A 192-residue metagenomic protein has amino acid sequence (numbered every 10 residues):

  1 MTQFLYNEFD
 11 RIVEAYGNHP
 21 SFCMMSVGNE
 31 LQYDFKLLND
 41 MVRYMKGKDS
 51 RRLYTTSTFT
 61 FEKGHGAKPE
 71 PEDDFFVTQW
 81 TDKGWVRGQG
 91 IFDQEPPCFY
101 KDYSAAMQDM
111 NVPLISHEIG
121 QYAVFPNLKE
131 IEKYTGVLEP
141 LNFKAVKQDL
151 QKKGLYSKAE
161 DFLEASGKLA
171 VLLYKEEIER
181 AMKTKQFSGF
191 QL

Functional and structural regions predicted by a protein language model:
M1-D74, D109: Active-site mouth of glycoside hydrolases
M25, V86-G90, Q94-L192: Substrate-binding clefts and catalytic carboxylate motifs of secreted carbohydrate-active enzymes
L38, W85-V86: Extended, low-complexity intrinsically disordered regions
K63-H65, K83, T135: Feature targets compositionally biased, intrinsically disordered low-complexity regions with long contiguous runs
D74-W85: Acidic, His- and aromatic-enriched active-site or binding-groove loops in soluble protein domains that engage sugars
